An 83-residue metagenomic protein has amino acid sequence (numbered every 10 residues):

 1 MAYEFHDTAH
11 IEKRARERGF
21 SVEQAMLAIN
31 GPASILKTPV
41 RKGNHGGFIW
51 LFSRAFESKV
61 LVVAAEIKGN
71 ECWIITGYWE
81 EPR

Functional and structural regions predicted by a protein language model:
M1-R83: Ribonuclease/tRNase effector modules and their secretory precursors
